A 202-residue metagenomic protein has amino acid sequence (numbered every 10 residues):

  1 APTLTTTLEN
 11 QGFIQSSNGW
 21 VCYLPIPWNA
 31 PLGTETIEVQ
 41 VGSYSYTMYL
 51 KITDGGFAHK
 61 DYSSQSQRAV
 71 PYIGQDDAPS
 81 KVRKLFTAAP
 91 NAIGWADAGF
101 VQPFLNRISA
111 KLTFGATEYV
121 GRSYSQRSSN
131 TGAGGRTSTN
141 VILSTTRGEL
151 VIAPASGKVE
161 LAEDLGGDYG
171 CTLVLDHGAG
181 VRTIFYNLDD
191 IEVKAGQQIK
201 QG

Functional and structural regions predicted by a protein language model:
A1-G56: Cationic-aromatic interfacial patches
T3, T36-E38, I142, L150 (+1 more regions): Residue-level detector of beta-strand face positions
Y44-Y46, E149, A179-R182: Short acidic/polar mixed-charge low-complexity motifs
Y49-Y169: Surface-exposed, glycine-biased beta-strand/turn segments
T145, P154, V193-K194, I199-K200: Surface-exposed strand-loop junctions at beta-sheet edges and helix termini that form docking/interaction patches
A153-E192: Zn2+-dependent peptidoglycan hydrolase active-site motif and core
T172-L173, I199-G202: Short hydrophobic beta/alpha edge segments that flank linear recognition/processing sites
